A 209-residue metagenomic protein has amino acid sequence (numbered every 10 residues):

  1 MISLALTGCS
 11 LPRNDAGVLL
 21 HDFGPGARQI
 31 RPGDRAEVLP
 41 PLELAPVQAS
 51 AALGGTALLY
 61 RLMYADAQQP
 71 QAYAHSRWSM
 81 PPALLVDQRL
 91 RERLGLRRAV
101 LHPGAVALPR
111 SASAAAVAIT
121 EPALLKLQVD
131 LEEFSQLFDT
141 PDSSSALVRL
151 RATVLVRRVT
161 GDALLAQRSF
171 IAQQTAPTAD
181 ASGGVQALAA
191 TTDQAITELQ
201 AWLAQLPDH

Functional and structural regions predicted by a protein language model:
M1-I2: N-terminal export leaders
A5-G8: C-terminal motif of bacterial Sec signal peptides marking the signal peptidase cleavage site
L11-Q29, R97-T160: Surface-exposed short loop/turn segments
V38-P40, L58, P82, A123-L127 (+2 more regions): Envelope-exposed proteins and targeting segments
L39-P122: N-terminal segment of the mature soluble domain
Q69-S76, T160-A201, D208: Short secondary-structure boundary motifs at beta->alpha junctions and helix caps
R91, G95-A99, Q136, Q200-D208: Sec-exported extracytoplasmic/periplasmic mature domains
